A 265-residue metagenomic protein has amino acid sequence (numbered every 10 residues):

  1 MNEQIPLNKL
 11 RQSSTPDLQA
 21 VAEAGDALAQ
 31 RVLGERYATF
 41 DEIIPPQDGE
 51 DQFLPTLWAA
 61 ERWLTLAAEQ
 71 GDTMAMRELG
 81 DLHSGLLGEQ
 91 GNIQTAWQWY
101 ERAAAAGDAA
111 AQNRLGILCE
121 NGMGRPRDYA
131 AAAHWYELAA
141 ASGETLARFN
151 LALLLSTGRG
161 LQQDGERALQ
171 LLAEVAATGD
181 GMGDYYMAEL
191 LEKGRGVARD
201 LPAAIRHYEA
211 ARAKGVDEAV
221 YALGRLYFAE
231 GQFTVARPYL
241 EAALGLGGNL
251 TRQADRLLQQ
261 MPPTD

Functional and structural regions predicted by a protein language model:
M1-R31, E35-A38, E42-P45, L54: N-terminal leader/linker segments that initiate helical-solenoid repeat arrays
N8-P16, I44-R62, E89-W99, P126-W135 (+3 more regions): Structural signature of tandem alpha-helical TPR/SEL1-like repeats, specifically the intra-repeat loop/turn
Q19-V21, L66-A67, R102-A103, E137-A139 (+3 more regions): Canonical positions in the second alpha-helix
G25-D26, F40-D41, Q70-D72, G85-L87 (+10 more regions): Short helix-capping/linker turns of helical repeat alpha-solenoids
V32-P46, E78-G85, R114-N121, N150-T157 (+4 more regions): Hydrophobic face of amphipathic alpha-helices that form TPR/SEL1-like repeat modules and related alpha-solenoid
G124, G160, G196, Q232-F233 (+1 more regions): Alpha-helical linker/edge segments of TPR/alpha-solenoid repeat scaffolds and analogous pre-/post-domain helices
A213, F228-N249: TPR/TPR-like (Sel1-like) alpha-helical repeat modules
